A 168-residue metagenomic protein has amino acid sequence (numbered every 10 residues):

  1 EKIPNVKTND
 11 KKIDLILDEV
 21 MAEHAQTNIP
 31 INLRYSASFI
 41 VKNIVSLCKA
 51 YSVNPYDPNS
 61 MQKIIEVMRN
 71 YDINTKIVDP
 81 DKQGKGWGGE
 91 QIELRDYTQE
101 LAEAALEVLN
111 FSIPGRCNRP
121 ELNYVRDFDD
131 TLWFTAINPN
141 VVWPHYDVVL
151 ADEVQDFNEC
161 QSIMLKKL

Functional and structural regions predicted by a protein language model:
E1-V6: P-loop NTPase Walker
K7, I16-L17, M21: N-terminal membrane-targeting/anchoring modules of bacterial envelope and secretion proteins
H24-L150, E159-M164: Accessory N-terminal region flanking or inserted into the helicase ATPase core in nucleic-acid motor proteins
E153: Walker B catalytic acidic pair
D156: Acidic, divalent-cation-chelating loop motifs in proteins
K166-L168: A short alpha/beta connector and helix-capping loop motif
